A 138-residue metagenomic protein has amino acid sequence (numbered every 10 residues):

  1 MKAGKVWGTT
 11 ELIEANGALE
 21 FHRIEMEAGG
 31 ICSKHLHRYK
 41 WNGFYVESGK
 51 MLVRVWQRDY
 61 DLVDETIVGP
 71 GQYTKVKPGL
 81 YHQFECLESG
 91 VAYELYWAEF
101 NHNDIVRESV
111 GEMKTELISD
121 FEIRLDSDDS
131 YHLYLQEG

Functional and structural regions predicted by a protein language model:
M1-K34, K40: A short glycine-rich, His/Asp/Glu-containing loop-to-beta-strand
F21-E25, G43, E65, Y73-K75: Conserved hydrophobic/aromatic beta-strand scaffold that supports enzyme active sites
I31-S33, G71-Q83, F100-N101: Histidine-centered metal-chelating micro-motifs
S33, V53-V55, E94: Short hydrophobic/aromatic-rich beta-strand segments that constitute the beta-sheet cores of beta-sandwich/beta-barrel
L36-R38, Y45-V46, C86-S89: Short glycine/proline-enriched turns and hinge-like loops at secondary-structure junctions
Y39-R58: Glycine- and acidic-residue-biased ligand/ion/polar-headgroup-sensing regions
Q57-G79: Short acidic-glycine-tyrosine-enriched beta hairpin
E85-G138: Double-stranded beta-helix
